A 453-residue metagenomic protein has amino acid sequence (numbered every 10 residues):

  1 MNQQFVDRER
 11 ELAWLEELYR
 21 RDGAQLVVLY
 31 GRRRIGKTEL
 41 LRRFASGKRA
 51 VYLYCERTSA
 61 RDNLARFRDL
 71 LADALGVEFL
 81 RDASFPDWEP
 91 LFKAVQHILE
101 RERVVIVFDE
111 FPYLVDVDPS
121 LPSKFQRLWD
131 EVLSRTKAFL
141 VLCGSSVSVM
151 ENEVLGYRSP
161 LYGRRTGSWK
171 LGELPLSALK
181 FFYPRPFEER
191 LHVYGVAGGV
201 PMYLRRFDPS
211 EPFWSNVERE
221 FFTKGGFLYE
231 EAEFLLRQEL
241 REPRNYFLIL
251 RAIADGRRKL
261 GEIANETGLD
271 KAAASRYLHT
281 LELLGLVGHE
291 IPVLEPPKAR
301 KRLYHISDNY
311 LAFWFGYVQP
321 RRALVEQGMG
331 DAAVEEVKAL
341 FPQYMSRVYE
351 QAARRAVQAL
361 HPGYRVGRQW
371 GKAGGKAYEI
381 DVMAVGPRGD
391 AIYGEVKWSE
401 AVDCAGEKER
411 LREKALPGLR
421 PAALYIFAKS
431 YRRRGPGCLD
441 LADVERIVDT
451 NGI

Functional and structural regions predicted by a protein language model:
M1-E335: Phosphate-binding site recognition
R302-I453: A cross-kingdom feature that marks ATP-driven nucleic-acid transaction machinery
